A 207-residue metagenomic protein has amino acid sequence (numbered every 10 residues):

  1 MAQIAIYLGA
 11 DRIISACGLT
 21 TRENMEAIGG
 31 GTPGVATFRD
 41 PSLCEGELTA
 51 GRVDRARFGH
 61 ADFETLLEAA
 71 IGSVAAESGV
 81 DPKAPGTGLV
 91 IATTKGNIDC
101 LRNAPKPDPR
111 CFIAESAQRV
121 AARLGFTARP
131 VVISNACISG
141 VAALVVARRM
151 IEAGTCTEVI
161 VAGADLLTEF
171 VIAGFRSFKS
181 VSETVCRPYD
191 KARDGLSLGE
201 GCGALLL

Functional and structural regions predicted by a protein language model:
M1-P130, R149-E152, T168, S177-S197 (+1 more regions): Conserved "HGTGT" condensation-loop signature of ketosynthase/thiolase-family condensing enzymes that catalyze
V90-T93, S134, V159-D165, L207: Short beta-strand segments
P130-I133, C137: Glycine-rich, Trp-frequent "lid" loop and neighboring beta-strands that shape and gate the flavin cofactor pocket
G140: Short conserved active-site loop signatures built around small residues
V146: Internal active-site segments that recognize and position negatively charged phosphoryl groups and nucleotide moieties
T155-T157: Short, high-confidence coil segments that cap the C-terminus of an alpha-helix and link into the following beta-strand
